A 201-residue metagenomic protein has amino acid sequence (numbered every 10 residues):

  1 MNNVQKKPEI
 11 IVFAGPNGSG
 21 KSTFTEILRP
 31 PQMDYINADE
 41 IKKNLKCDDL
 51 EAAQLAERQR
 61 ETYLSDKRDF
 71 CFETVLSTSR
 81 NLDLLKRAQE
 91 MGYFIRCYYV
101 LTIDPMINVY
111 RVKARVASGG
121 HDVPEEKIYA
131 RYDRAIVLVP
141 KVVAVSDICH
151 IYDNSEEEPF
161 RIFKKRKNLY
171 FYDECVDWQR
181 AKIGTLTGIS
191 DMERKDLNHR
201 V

Functional and structural regions predicted by a protein language model:
M1-K7, Y63-L64: Phosphate-binding P-loop
P16-N17: The conserved Walker
K21: Conserved lysine of the Walker
F24-F70: Conserved substrate/cofactor phosphate-moiety recognition/catalytic segment in nucleotide-dependent phosphotransferases
N37, T74, Y99-L101: Residue-level recognition of beta-strand->loop/alpha-helix junctions
S79-E157: Replace "adjacent to P-loop NTPase cores in ATP/GTP-dependent enzymes" with "adjacent to NTP-binding cores
K141-V201: NTP-dependent small-molecule kinase module
